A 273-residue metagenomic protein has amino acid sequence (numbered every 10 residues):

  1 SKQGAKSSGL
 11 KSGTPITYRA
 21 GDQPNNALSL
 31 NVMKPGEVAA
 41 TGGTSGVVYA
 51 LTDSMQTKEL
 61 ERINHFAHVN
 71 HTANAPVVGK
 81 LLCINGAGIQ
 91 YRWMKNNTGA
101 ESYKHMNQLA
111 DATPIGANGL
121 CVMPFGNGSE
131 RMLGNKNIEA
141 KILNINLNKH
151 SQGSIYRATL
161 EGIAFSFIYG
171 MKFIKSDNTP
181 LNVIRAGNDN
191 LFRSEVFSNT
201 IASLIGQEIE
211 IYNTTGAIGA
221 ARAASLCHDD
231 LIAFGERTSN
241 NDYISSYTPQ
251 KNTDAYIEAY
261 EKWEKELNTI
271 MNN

Functional and structural regions predicted by a protein language model:
K2-R185, N190-N273: Active-site core segments that coordinate phosphate-bearing ligands/cofactors across diverse enzyme families
